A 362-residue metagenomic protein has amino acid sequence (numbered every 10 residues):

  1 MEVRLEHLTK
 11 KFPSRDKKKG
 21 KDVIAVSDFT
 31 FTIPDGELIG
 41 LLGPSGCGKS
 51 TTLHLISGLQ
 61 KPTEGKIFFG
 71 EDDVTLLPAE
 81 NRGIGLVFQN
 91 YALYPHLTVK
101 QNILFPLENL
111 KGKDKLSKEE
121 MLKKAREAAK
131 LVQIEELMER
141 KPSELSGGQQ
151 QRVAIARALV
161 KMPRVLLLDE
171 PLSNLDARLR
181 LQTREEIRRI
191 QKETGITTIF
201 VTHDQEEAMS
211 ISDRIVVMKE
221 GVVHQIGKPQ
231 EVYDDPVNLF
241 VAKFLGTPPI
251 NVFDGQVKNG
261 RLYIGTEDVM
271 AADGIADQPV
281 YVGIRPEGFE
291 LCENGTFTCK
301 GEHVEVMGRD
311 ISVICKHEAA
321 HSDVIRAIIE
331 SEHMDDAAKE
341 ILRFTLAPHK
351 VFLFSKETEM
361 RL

Functional and structural regions predicted by a protein language model:
L42-P44: The feature captures the beta-strand-to-loop junction immediately N-terminal to the Walker
S57: Helix-to-loop junction immediately C-terminal to a conserved catalytic motif
T63-K66, E220, V351: Conserved coupling/switch loops of ABC nucleotide-binding domains, chiefly the family-specific signature
G65-D73: Conserved ABC transporter NBD signature motif
G83, Q89, L93-F240: ABC ATPase nucleotide-binding domains
R261-L362: Non-catalytic connector elements of ABC transporters
